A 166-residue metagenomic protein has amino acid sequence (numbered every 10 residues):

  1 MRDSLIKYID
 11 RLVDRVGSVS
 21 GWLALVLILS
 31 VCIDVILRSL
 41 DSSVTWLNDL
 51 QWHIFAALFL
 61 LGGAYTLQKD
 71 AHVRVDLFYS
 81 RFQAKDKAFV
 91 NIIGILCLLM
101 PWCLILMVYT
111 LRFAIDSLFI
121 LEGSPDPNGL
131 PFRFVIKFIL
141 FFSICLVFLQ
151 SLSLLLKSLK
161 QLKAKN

Functional and structural regions predicted by a protein language model:
M1-N166: Alpha-helical transmembrane segments and membrane-interface helix-loop junctions in multi-pass membrane proteins
